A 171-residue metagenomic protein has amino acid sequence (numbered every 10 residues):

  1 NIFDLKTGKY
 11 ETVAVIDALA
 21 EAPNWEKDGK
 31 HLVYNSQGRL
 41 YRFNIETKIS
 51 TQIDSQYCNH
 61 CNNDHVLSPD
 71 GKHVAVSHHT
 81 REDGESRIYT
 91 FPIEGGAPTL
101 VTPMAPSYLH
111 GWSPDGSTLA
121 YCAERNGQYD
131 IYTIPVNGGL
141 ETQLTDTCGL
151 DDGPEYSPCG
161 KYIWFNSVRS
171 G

Functional and structural regions predicted by a protein language model:
N1, R39-Y41, D83-Y89, Q128-Y132: Structural motif
F3-L19, I45-H60, F91-P106, P135-D152: Multi-bladed beta-propeller domains
T7, D28, T47, D70 (+4 more regions): Acidic/polar residues in short coil/turn loops that connect beta-strands within repeat-based beta-sheet scaffolds
D17-V33, N59-S77, M104-C122, C148-N166: Conserved beta-propeller blade repeats
N35, T80-S86, E124-Y129, R169-G171: Short, solvent-exposed loop/turn segments at conserved positions within beta-propeller repeat blades
N35-T47: Beta-propeller domains
H73-T102, Y108-H110: Hydrophobic alpha-helical segments and helix pairs
R125-G171: Eukaryotic tandem repeat interaction scaffolds
